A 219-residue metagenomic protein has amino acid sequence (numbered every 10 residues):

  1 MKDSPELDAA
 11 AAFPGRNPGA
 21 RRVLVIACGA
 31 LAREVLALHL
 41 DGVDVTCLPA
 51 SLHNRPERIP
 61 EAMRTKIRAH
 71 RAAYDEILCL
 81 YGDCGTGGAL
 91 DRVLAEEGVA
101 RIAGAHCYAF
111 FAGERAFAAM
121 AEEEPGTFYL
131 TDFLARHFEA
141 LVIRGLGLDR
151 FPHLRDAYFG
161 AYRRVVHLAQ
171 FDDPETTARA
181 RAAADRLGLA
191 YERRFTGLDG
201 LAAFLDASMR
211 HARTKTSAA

Functional and structural regions predicted by a protein language model:
M1-P14, G197, R210-A219: Eukaryotic low-complexity, non-globular regulatory regions
K2-D41: N-terminal basic/disordered segments at the start of proteins
I26-R33, L52-H53, L80-L90, Y108-F110 (+3 more regions): Gly/Ser/Thr-rich loops at beta-strand to alpha-helix junctions that form or flank small-molecule/cofactor-binding
G42-P60, R193-F195: A short beta-strand-loop structural module common to alpha/beta enzyme folds
A62-A73: Short, well-structured alpha-helical segments in soluble
A89-L141: Long, charge-dense
E122-T176: A conserved mid-domain beta-alpha-beta active-site/ligand-binding segment of alpha/beta enzyme cores
P152-S208: Internal alpha/beta core interface subdomains
